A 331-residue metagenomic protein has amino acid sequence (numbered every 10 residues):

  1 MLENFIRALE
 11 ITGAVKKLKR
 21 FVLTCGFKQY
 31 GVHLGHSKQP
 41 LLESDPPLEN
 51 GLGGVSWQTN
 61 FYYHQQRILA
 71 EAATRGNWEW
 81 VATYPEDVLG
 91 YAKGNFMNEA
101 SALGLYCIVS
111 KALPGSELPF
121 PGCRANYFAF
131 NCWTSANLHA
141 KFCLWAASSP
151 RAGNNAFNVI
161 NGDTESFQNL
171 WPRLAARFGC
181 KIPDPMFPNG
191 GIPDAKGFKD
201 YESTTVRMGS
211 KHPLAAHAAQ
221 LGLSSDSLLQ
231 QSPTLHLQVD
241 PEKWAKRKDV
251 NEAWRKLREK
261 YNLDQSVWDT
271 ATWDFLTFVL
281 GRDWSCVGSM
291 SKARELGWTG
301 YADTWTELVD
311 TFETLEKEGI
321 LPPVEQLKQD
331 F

Functional and structural regions predicted by a protein language model:
M1-F61, V81: Conserved Rossmann-fold NAD(P)-dependent oxidoreductase catalytic core, especially the SDR/UDP-sugar
A8-L18, Q65-E79, L296: A structural motif corresponding to the C-terminal end of an alpha-helix and its immediate exit/capping segment
Q29-H33, G90-A92, S166-Q168: Short catalytic/ligand-binding loop motif for oxyanion handling, primarily in non-cytosolic enzymes, centered on
G53-W57, E86-A100, C123-T134, D163: Glycine-rich "substrate-gating" loop/helix at the edge of Rossmann-like oxidoreductase active sites
H64, N98, R124-S148, N155 (+1 more regions): Substrate-positioning beta->alpha
G76, G90-Y106, A146-F157: Glycine/proline-rich active-site loop of Rossmann-fold NAD(P)-dependent oxidoreductases
L105-N137, R151, N158-I160: A conserved pocket-lining segment of Rossmann-fold NAD(P)-dependent short-chain dehydrogenase/reductase
F142-F275, G281, S289-S291, E295 (+2 more regions): Mid/C-terminal beta-alpha module of Rossmann-like enzyme folds, strongest in SDR-family dehydrogenases/epimerases
